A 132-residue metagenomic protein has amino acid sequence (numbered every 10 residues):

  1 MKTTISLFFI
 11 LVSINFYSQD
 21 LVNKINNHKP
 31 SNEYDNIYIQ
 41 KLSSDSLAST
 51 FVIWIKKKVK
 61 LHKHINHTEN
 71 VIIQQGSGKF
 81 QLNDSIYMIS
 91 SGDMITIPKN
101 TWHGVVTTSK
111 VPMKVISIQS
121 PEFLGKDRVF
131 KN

Functional and structural regions predicted by a protein language model:
M1-L21: Bacterial Sec-dependent N-terminal signal peptides
I14-V52, F130-N132: A short, N-terminal "cap"/entry segment at the start of jelly-roll beta-barrel domains of the cupin/DSBH fold
S49-I65: Conserved short histidine dyad/triad with adjacent acidic residue
K58, S77-K79, I86, W102 (+1 more regions): Structural motif
L61, F80-Q81, I97, H103-S109: Short beta-strand His + acidic residue motifs that chelate non-heme Fe in jelly-roll/DSBH and cupin folds
N66-E69, I73-G78, N83: Glycine- and acidic-residue-biased ligand/ion/polar-headgroup-sensing regions
S85-K99: Short acidic-glycine-tyrosine-enriched beta hairpin
N100-G125: Ligand-binding loop in jelly-roll beta-barrel domains
